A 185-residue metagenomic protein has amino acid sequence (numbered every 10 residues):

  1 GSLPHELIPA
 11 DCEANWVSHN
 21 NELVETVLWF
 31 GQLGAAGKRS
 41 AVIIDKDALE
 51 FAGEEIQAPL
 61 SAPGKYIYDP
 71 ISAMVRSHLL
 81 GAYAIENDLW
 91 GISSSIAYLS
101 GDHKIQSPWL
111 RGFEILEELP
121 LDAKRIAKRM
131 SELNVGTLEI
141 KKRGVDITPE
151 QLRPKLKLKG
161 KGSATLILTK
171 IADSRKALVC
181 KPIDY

Functional and structural regions predicted by a protein language model:
G1-Y185: SAM-dependent transferase fold signal centered on methyltransferase-like domains, encompassing both Class I
